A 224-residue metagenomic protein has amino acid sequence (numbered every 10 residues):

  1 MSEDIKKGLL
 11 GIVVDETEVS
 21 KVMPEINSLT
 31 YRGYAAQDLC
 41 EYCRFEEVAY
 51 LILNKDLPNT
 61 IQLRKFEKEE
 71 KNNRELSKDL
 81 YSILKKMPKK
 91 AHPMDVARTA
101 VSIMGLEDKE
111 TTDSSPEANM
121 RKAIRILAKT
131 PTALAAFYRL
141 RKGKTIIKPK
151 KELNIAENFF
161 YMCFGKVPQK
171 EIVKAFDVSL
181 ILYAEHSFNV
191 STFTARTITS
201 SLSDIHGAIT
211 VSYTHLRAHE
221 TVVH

Functional and structural regions predicted by a protein language model:
M1-R217: Hydrophobic alpha-helical bundle cores within soluble ligand-binding/oligomerization subdomains
H215, V222-H224: Single conserved hydrophobic/aromatic residue that forms the stacking wall/gate of nucleotide- or nucleobase-binding
